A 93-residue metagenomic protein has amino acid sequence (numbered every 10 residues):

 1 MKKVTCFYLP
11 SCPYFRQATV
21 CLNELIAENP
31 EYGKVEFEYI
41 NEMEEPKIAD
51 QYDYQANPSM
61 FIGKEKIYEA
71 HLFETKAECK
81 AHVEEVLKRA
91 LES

Functional and structural regions predicted by a protein language model:
M1-E28: Local sequence-structure signature of Cys/Sec-based thiol-disulfide redox active-site neighborhoods
P13, E44, E74: Short alpha-helical
T19-L22, D53-Q55, T75-K76: Short, glycine/charged-enriched secondary-structure capping and boundary segments
L25, N29, A90-S93: Solvent-exposed amphipathic alpha-helical surface segments
Y32-E45: Thiol-based oxidoreductase modules, predominantly thioredoxin-like and allied folds used for disulfide exchange
E45-Y52: Short Fe-S-cluster ligation motifs
Y52-I62: Structural micro-motif
I62-S93: Non-catalytic, surface beta->alpha helical segment in thiol-disulfide oxidoreductase systems
